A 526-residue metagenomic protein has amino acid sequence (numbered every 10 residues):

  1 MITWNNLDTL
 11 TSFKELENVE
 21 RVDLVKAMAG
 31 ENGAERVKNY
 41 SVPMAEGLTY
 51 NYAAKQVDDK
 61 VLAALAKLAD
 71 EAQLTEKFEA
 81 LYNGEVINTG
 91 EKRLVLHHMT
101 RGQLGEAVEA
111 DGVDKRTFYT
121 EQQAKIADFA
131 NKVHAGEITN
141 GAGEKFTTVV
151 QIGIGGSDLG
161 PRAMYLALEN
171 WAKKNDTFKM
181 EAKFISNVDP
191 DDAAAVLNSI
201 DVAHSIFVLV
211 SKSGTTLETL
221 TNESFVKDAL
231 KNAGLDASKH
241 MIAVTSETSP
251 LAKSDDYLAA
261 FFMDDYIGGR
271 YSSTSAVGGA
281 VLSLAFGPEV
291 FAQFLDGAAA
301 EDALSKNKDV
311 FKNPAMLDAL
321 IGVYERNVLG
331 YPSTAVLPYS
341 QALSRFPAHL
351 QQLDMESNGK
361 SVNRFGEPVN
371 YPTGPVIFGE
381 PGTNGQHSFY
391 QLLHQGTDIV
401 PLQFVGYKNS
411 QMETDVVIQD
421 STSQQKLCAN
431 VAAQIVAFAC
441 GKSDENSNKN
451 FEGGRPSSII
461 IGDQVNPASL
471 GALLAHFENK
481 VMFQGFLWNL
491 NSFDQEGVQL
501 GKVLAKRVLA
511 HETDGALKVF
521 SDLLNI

Functional and structural regions predicted by a protein language model:
W4-A142, D420-C428, A439-C440, G462 (+2 more regions): Extended, charge-enriched "interface" segments that sit outside catalytic cores
D128-G136, A142-K308, R507-A510: Glycine-rich phosphate-binding loops that contact phosphosugars or nucleotide phosphates
T147-G155, F207-S213, S333-S340, I377 (+1 more regions): Short glycine-rich or small-residue beta-strand-to-loop segments that form or flank ligand, phosphate, metal/Fe-S
M164-E169, N198-V202, S224-V226, L350-N358 (+3 more regions): Short, solvent-exposed amphipathic alpha-helical segments in soluble enzyme and RNA/protein-processing domains
A229-T414, G453, L500-I526: Active-site phosphate/pyrophosphate-binding segments
S410, S457-G471: Basic, glycine-rich polyanion-binding accessory segments appended to enzymes
E413-K449: Acidic, Ser/Thr-rich peripheral helices and adjacent loops at domain boundaries
K449, V465-L517: C-terminal structured subdomain/cap of oxidoreductase catalytic cores
